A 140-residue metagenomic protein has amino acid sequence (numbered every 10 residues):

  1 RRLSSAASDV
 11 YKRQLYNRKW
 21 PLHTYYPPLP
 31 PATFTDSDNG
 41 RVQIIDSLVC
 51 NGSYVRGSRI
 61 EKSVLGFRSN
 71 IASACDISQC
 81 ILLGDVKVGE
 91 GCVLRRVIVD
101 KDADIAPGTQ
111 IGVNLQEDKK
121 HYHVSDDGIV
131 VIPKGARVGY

Functional and structural regions predicted by a protein language model:
R1-A7, Y11: Single conserved hydrophobic/aromatic residue that forms the stacking wall/gate of nucleotide- or nucleobase-binding
L3-S4, W20, G139: Small/flexible residues
Y11, Y16, Y25-Y26, Y54 (+2 more regions): Sequence-level detector for tyrosine residue identity
K12-D38: Long, charged amphipathic helices and adjacent flexible linkers at domain junctions
F34-G139: Structural signal for interior beta-strand "rungs" in well-ordered beta-sheet cores of soluble enzyme domains
